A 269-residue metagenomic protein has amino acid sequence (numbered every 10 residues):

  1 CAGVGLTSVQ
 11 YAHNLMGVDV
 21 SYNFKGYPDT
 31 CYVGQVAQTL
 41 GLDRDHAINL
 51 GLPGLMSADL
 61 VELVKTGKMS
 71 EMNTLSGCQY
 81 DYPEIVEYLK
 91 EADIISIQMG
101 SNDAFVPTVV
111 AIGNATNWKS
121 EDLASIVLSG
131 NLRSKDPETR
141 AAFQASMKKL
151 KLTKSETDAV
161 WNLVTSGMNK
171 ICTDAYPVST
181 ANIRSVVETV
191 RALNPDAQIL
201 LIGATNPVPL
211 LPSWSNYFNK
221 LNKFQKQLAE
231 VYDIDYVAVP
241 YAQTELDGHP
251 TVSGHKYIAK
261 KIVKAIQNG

Functional and structural regions predicted by a protein language model:
C1, L50-L55, I97-S101, I202-P207 (+1 more regions): Active-site-proximal beta-strand/loop segments in catalytic clefts of secreted hydrolases
S8-T165, N169, T173, P177 (+1 more regions): Conserved SGNH/GDSL esterase-like catalytic core that processes O-acyl groups on lipids and polysaccharides
K25, M168-S179, W214-L221, D247 (+2 more regions): Residue-level preference for long, well-ordered alpha-helices that form the structural scaffold of enzyme catalytic
Q35, E84, V178, S185 (+3 more regions): Alpha-helical elements of Rossmann-like donor-binding domains used by nucleotide-donor carbohydrate transfer enzymes
P107-V109, L163-C172, I234, P240-D247 (+1 more regions): Flexible, surface-exposed loop/gating regions in the mature catalytic domains of secreted/periplasmic hydrolases
P177-A181, T189, I202-V239, Y257: Substrate-gating cap/lid alpha-helix
L193-Q198: A short helix->loop->beta-strand "cap" motif at the edges of active sites that frequently abuts
K226, L246-G269: Histidine-centered active-site loop/cap adjacent to the catalytic His in serine esterases/O-acetyl transfer systems
